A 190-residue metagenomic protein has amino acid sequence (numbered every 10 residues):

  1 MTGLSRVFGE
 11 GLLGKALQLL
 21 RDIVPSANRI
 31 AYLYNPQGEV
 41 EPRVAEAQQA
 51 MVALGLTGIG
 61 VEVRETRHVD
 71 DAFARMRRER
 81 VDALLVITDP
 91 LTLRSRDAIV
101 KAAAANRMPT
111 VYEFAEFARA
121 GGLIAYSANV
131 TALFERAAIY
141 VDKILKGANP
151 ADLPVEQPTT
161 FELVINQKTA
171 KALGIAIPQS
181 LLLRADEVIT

Functional and structural regions predicted by a protein language model:
M1-T190: Short hydrophobic alpha-helices and adjacent helix-cap/hinge residues
